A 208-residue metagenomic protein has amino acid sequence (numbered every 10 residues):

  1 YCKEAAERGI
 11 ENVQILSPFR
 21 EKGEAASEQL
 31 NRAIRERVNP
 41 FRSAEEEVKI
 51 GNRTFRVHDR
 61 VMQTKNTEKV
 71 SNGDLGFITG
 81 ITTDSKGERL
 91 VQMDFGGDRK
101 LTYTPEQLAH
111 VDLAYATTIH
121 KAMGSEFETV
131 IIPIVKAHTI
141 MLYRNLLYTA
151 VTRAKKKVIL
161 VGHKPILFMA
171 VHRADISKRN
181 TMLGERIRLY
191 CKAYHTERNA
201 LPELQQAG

Functional and structural regions predicted by a protein language model:
Y1-N72: Conserved helicase/translocase motor-coupling segment
D74-G208: C-terminal accessory regions
